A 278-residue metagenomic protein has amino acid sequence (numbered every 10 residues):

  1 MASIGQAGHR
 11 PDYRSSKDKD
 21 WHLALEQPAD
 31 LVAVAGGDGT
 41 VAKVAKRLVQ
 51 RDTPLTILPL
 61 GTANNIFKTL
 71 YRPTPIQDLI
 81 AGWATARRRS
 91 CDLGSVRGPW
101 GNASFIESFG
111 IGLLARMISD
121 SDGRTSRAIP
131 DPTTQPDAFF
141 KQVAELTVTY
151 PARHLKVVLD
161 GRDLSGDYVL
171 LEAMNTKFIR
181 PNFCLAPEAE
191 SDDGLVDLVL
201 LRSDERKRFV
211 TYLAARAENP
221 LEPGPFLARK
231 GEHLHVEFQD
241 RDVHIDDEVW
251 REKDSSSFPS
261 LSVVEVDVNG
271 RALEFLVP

Functional and structural regions predicted by a protein language model:
M1-A35, A42, K46-R47, Q77-A81: ATP/NTP phosphate-donor binding region
A7, D12-R14, Q50-P54, L60-A173: Catalytic core of DAGKc-family lipid kinases
A35-G37, L58-L60: Glycine-rich beta-strand-to-loop/alpha-helix junction loops that act as flexible
V44-L48, K68-L70, S119, C184-L185 (+1 more regions): Short amphipathic alpha-helical segments
G110, L114, E172-A186, V249: Glycine-rich phosphate/pyrophosphate-binding beta-alpha loops
T125-D137, F178-N182, P187-R208: Gly/Ser/Thr-rich active-site loops/lids in small-molecule metabolic enzymes that frequently grip phosphoryl groups
L159, S165, C184, E190-S191 (+1 more regions): ATP/nucleoside-binding phosphotransfer catalytic cores, i.e., glycine-rich phosphate-binding loops
